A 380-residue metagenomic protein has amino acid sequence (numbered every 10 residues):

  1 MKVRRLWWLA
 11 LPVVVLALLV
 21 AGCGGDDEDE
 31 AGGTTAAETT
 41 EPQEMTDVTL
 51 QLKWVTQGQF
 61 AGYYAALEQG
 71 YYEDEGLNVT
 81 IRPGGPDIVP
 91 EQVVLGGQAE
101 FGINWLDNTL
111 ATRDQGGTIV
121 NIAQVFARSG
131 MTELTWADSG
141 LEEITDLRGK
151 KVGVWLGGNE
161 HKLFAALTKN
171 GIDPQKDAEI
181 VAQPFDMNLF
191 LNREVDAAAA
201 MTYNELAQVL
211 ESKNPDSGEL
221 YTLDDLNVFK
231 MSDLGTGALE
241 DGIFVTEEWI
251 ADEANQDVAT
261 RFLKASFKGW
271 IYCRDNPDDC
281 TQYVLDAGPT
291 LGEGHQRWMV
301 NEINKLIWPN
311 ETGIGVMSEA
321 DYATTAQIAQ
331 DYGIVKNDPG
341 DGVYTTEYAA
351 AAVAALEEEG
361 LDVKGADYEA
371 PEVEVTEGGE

Functional and structural regions predicted by a protein language model:
M1-A10: Bacterial N-terminal signal peptides that target proteins for export
L18-G22: C-terminal motif of bacterial Sec signal peptides marking the signal peptidase cleavage site
C23-T35: Bacterial lipoprotein signal-peptidase II cleavage site
E41-P184, N188-N192, D196-Y203, L223-D225 (+1 more regions): Short, glycine-/small- and polar/acidic-enriched structural segments that line small-molecule recognition paths
A65, M131-L141, L239-N255, N310: A bilobed periplasmic-binding-protein/Venus flytrap-type ligand-binding module shared by bacterial periplasmic
D107-N108, F185-N188, V195-P289: Pocket-lining segment of extracytoplasmic ligand-binding domains
E253-K336: Secondary-structure end/capping motifs
A323-E380: Conserved C-terminal helix/tail region of periplasmic/extracytoplasmic solute-binding proteins
